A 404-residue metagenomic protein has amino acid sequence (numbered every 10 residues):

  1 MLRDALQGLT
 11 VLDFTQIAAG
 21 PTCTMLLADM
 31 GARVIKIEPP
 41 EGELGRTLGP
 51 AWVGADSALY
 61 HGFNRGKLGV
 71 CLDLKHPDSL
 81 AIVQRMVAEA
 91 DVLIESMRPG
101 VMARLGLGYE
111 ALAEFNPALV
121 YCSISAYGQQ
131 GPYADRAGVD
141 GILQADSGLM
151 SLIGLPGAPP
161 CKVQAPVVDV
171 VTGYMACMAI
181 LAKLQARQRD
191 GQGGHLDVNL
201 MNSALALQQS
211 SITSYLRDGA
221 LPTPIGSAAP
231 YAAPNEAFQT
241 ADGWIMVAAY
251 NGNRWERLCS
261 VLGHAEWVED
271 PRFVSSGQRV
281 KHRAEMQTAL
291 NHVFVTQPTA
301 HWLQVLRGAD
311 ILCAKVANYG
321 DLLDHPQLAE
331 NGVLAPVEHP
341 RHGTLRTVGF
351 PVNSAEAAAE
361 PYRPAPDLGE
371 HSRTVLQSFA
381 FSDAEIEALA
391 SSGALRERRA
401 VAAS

Functional and structural regions predicted by a protein language model:
M1-Q192, D367, R373-S404: N-terminal helix-loop segment corresponding to the beta1-alpha1 unit of nucleotide/adenylate-binding folds
M1-T10, P222-T223, Q239-T240, D321-S404: Terminal low-complexity tails and localization/encapsulation signals of metabolic enzymes
E41, Y127-G128, L200-L205, D242-W244 (+3 more regions): Glycine-rich beta-alpha junction loops
E43-G45, L216-P222: Short Pro/Gly-enriched beta-strand edge/turn motifs at strand-loop
Q129, G157-A165, Q188-A204, T223-P230 (+1 more regions): Conserved Rossmann-fold dehydrogenase catalytic segment
G173-G194, A206-R217, C259-E266: Oxidoreductase and adenylate-handling cofactor-binding alpha/beta cores
A228-A309, C313: Aromatic-enriched alpha-helical interface/lid elements that frame and gate functional surfaces
R307-L328: Conserved PLP cofactor-binding pocket of PLP-dependent enzymes
